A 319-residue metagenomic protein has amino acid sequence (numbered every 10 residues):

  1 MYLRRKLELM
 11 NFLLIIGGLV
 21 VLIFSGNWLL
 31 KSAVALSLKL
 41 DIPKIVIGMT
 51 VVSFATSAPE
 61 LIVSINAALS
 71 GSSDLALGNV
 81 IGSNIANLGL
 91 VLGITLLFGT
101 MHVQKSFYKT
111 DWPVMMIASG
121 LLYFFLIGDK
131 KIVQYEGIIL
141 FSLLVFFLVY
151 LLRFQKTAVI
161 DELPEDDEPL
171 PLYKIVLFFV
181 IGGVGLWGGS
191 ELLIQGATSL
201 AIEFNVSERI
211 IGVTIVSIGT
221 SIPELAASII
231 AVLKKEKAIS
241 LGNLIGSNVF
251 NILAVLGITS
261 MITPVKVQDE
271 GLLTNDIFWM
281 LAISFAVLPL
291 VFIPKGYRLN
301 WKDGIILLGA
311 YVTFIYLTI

Functional and structural regions predicted by a protein language model:
Y2-I319: Hydrophobic alpha-helical segments, chiefly the membrane-spanning helices and signal/signal-anchor peptides
